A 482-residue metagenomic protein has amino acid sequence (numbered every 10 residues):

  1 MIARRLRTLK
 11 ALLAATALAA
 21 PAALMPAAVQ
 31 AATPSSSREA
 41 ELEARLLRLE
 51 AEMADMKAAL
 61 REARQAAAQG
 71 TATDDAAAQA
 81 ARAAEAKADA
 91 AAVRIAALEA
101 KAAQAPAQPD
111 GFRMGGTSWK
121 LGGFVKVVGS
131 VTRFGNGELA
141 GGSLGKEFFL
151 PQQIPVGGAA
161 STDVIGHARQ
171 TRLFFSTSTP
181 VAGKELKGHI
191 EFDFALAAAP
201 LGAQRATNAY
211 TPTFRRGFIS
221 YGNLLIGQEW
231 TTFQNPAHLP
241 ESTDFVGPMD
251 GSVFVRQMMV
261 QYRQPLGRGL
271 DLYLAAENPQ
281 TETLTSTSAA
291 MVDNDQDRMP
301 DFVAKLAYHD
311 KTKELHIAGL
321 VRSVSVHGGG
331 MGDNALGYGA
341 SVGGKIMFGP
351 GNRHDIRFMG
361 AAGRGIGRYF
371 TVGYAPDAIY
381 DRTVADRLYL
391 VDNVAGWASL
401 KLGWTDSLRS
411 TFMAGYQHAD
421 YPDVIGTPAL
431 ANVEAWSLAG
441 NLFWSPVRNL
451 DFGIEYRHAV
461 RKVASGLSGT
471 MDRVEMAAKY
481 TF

Functional and structural regions predicted by a protein language model:
I2-V29: Gram-negative bacterial Sec-dependent N-terminal signal peptides
V29-E138: N-terminal periplasmic/intermembrane-space "pro-region" immediately following the signal or transit peptide
Q104-A107, Q153-A160, S242-V246, T287-A290 (+4 more regions): Extracytoplasmic loops and strand-loop junctions of Gram-negative outer membrane beta-barrel proteins
A107-G145, P151-E282, Q296-E314, K345-G351 (+2 more regions): Outer membrane beta-barrel
T162-I165, A206-T211, P248-F254, V292-R298 (+6 more regions): Replace "Gram-negative outer membrane beta-barrel proteins" with "bacterial and organellar outer membrane beta-barrel
K187-L196, N278, I317-S323, M413-H418 (+1 more regions): Transmembrane beta-strand segments that form the barrel wall of outer-membrane beta-barrel proteins
D310-N432: Detector for outer-membrane/organellar transmembrane beta-barrel domains, recognizing the amphipathic beta-strand
W444, T470-F482: Outer-membrane beta-barrel "beta-signal"
